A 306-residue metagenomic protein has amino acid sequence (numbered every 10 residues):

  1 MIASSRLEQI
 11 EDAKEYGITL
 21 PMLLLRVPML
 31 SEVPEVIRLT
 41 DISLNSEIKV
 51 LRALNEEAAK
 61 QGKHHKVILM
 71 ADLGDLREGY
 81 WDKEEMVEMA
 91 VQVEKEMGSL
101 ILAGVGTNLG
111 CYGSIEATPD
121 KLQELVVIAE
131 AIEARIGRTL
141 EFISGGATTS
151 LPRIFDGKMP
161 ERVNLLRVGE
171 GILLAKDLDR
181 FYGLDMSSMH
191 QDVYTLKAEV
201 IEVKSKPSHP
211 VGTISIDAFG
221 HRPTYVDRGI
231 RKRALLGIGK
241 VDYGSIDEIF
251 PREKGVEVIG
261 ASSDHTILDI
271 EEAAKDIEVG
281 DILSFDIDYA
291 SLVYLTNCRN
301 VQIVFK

Functional and structural regions predicted by a protein language model:
M1-E130, R135-I136: Active-site-proximal beta-alpha core segment in soluble small-molecule metabolic enzymes
L122-K306: Active-site anion/phosphate-binding pocket segments in diverse small-molecule metabolic enzymes
